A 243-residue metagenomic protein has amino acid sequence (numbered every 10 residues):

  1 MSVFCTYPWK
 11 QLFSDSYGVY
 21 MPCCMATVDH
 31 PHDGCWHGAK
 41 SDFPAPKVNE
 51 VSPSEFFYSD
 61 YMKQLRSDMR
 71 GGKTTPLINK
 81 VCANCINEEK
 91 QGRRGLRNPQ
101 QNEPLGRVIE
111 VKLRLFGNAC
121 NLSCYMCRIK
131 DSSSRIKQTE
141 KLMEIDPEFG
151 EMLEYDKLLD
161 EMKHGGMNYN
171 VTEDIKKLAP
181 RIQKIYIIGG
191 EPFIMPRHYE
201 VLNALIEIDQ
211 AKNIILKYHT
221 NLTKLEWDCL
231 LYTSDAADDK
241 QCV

Functional and structural regions predicted by a protein language model:
M1-P99, I109: Accessory C-terminal segments flanking Radical SAM cores
A83-N84, L122-I129: C-type cytochrome heme c attachment motif
K90, Y125, S132: Short functional micro-motifs and their immediate structural scaffolds
R93-N102, S132, I136-E140: Short cysteine/histidine-rich zinc-coordinating motifs and their immediately flanking basic loops
V108-A119, R128-M167, P180-P196, I208-D228 (+1 more regions): Core AdoMet radical
E173-L178, A204-D209: Leucine-rich repeat
Y232-V243: Single conserved hydrophobic/aromatic residue that forms the stacking wall/gate of nucleotide- or nucleobase-binding
